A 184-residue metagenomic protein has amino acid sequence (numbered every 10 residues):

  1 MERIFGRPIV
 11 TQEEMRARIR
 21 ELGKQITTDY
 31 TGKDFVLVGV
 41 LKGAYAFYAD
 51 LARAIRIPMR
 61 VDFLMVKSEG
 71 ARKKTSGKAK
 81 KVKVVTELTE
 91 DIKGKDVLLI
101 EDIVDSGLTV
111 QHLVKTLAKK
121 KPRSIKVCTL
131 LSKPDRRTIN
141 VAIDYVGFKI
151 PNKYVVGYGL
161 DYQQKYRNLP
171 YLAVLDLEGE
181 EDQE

Functional and structural regions predicted by a protein language model:
M1-E184: PRPP-associated nucleotide enzymes
